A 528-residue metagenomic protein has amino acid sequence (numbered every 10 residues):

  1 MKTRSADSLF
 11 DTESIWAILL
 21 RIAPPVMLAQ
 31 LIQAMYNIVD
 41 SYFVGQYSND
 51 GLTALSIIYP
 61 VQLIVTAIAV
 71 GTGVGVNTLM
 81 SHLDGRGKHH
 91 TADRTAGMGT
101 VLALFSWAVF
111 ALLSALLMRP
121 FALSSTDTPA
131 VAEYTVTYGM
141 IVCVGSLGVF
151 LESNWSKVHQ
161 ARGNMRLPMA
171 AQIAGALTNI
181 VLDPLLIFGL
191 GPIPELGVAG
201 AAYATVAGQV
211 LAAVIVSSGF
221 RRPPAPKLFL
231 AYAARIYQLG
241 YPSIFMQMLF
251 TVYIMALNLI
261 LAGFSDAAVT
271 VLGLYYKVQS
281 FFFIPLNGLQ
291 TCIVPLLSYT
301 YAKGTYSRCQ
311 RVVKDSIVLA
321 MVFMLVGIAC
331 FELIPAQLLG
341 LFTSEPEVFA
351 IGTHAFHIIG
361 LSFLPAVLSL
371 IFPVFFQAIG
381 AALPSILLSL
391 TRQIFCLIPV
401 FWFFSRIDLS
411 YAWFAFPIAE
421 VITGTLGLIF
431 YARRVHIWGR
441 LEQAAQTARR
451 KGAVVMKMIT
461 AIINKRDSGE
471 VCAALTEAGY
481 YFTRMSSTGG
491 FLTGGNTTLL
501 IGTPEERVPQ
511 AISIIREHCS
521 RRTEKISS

Functional and structural regions predicted by a protein language model:
M1-A23, M80-L147, I193-Y241, L297-S362 (+1 more regions): Short alpha-helical transmembrane segments in multi-pass integral membrane proteins
F10-Y42, Q46-Y47, L63-G75, L79 (+5 more regions): N-terminal transmembrane alpha-helices
R21-D40, I141, E152, G175 (+4 more regions): Transmembrane helical elements of multi-pass membrane transporters/channels
L31, M35-T53, A122-P129, L185-L196 (+3 more regions): Helix-terminus/linker motif at the lipid-water interface of multi-pass membrane proteins
L52-L112, V149-G163, L167-P168, V271-A329 (+2 more regions): Small-residue-rich hydrophobic transmembrane alpha-helices
I64-A67, N179-P184, A213-S217, F281-I284 (+3 more regions): Hydrophobic transmembrane alpha-helices of multi-pass small-molecule transporters
G73, V142-Q160, P168-A176, A201-V214 (+4 more regions): Short runs within selected transmembrane alpha-helices of multi-pass transporters and secretion channels
M456-S528: Positively charged, small/polar-rich N-terminal and surface patches that mediate targeting and assembly and bind
